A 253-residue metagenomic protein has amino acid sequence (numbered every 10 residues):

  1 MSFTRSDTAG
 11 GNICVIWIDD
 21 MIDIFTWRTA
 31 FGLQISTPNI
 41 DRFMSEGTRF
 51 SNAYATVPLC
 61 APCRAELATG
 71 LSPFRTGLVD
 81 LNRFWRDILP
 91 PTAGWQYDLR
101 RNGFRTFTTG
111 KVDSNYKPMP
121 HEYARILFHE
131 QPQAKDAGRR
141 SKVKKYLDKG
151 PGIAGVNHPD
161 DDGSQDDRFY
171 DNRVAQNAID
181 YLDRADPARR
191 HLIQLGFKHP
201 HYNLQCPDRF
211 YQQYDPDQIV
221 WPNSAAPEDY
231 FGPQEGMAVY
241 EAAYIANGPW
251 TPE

Functional and structural regions predicted by a protein language model:
M1-E253: Formylglycine-dependent sulfatase
